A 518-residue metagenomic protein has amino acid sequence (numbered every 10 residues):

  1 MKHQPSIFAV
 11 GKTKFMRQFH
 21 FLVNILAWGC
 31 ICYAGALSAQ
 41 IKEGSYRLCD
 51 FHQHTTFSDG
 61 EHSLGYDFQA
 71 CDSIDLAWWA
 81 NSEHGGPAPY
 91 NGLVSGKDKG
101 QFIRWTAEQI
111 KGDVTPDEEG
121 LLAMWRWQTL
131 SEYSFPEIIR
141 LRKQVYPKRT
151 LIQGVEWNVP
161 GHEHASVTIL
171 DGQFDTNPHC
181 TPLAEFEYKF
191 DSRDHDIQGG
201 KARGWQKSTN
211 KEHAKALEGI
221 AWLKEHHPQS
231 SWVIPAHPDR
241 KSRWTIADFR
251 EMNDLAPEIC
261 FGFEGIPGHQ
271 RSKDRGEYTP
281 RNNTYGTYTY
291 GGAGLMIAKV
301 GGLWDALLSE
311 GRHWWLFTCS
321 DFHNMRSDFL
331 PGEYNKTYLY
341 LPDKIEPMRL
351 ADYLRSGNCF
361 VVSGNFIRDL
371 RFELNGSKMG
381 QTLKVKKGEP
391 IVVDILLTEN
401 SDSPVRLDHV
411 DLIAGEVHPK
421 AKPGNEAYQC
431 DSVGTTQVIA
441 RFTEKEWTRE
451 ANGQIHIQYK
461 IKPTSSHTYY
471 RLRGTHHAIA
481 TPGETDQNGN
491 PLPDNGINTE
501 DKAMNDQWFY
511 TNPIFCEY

Functional and structural regions predicted by a protein language model:
M1-F19: N-terminal secretory signal peptides that target proteins for export/translocation
Q40-S45, S58, L64-F68, N81 (+2 more regions): C-terminal functional module detector
I41-A236, K241-T245, A298-K299, C319 (+3 more regions): A metal-dependent hydrolase metal-coordination microenvironment
Y46, Y146, P160-H162, E258-C260 (+2 more regions): Short, solvent-exposed loop/turn segments at the edges of secondary structure
G60-H62, N91-S95, E163-H164, R243-E251 (+3 more regions): Histidine/acidic-residue-rich catalytic or RNA/ligand-binding cores of hydrolases and nuclease-related proteins
L170-K189, M252-Q270, K336-A351: Acidic, His- and aromatic-enriched active-site or binding-groove loops in soluble protein domains that engage sugars
H195-L330, D402-S432: Domain-core and long-helix interface of multi-subunit machines
